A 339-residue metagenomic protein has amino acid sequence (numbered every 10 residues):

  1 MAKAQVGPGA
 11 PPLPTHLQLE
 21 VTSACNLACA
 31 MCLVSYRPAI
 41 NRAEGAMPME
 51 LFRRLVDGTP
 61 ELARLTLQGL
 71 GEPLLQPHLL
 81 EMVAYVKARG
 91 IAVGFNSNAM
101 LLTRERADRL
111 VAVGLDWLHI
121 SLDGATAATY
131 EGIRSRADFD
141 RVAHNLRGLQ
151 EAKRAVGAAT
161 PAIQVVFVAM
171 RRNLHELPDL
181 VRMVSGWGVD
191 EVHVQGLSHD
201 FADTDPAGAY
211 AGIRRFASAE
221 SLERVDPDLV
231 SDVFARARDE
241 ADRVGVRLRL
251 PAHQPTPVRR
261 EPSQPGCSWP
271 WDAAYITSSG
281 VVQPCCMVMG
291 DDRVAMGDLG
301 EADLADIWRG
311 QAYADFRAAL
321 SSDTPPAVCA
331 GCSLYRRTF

Functional and structural regions predicted by a protein language model:
M1-I40, D57-P60, D242, H253-P262 (+5 more regions): N-terminal pre-core extensions flanking Radical SAM catalytic domains
M1-W117, A128, G132, D140-R141 (+2 more regions): Conserved alpha-helical substructure of the radical SAM core
Y36, G69, L122, G196 (+1 more regions): Residues that line or immediately flank small-molecule/substrate-binding pockets and catalytic motifs
R42, E50, R89, A112-A302: Radical SAM enzyme [4Fe-4S]-AdoMet core and its adjacent flexible, acidic and glycine-rich loops/tails across
H78, E105-R109, N173-E176, D226 (+1 more regions): Residue-level recognition of alpha-helix termini/interfacial anchor residues
L79, S135-D138, R309-A312: Amphipathic alpha-helical protein-protein interaction surfaces
